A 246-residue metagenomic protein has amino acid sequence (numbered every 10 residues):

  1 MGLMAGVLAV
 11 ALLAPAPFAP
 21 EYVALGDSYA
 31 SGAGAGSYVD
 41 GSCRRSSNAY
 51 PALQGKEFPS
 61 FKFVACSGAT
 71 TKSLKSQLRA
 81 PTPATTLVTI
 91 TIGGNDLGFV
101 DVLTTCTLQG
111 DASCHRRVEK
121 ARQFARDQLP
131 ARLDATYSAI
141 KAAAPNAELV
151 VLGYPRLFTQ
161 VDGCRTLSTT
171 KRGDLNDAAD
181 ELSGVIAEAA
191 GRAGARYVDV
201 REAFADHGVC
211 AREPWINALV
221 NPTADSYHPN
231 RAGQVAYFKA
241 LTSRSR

Functional and structural regions predicted by a protein language model:
M1-F18: Secretory targeting and sorting signals
A16-S67: Serine-esterase "nucleophile elbow" of acetyl-processing enzymes
E21-G26, A30-G32, F61-A65, T86-T91 (+3 more regions): Structural recognition of the beta-strand scaffold that forms the well-ordered cores of secreted hydrolase catalytic
S31-A33, D96-V100, F158-V161, D206-G208: Short catalytic/ligand-binding loop motif for oxyanion handling, primarily in non-cytosolic enzymes, centered on
D40-N48, A112-Q128, K171-D180, T223-S226: A short acidic, glycine-rich active-site loop that binds or catalyzes chemistry on phosphate/adenosine moieties
Q54-P59, R132-E148, E181-V198: A structural motif corresponding to the C-terminal end of an alpha-helix and its immediate exit/capping segment
S73-A125: Oxyanion-hole/transition-state-stabilizing segment in secreted/luminal serine hydrolases and related acyltransferases
P155-R246: Catalytic His-Asp segment of secreted/periplasmic serine-dependent ester chemistry enzymes
